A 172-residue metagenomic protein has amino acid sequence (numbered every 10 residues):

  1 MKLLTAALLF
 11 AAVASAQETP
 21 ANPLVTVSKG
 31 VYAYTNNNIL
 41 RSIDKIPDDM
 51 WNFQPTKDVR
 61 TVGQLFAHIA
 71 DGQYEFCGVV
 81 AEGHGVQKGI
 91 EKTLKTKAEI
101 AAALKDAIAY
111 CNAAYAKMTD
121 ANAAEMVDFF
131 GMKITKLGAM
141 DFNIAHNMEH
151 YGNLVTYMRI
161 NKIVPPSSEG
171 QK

Functional and structural regions predicted by a protein language model:
L3-V13: Sec-dependent N-terminal signal peptides
A14-A21: Boundary at the C-terminal end of the N-terminal hydrophobic targeting segment
K29-A33, N37-I43, M50-G89, D128-K172: Short, contiguous alpha-helical
S42, K95-D128, T135-N147: Acidic/histidine-rich alpha-helical segments that form the ligand environment of transition-metal centers
D49-M50, A121: Secondary-structure boundary/capping positions in well-ordered alpha/beta enzyme cores
